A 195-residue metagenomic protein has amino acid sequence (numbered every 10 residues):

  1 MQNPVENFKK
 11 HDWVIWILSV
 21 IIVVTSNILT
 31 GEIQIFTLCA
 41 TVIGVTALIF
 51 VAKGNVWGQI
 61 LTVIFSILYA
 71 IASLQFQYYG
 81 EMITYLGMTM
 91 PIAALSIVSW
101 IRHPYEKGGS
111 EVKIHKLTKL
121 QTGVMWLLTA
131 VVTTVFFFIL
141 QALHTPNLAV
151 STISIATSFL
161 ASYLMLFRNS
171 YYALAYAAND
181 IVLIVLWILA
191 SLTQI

Functional and structural regions predicted by a protein language model:
M1-I17, L117-V124: N-terminal membrane topogenic signal
D12-V24, A40, L128-V131: Alpha-helical transmembrane segments
V24-I35, K53-G54, Q75: Short, hydrophobic transmembrane alpha-helix segments
I49-L61, Y163-A175: Membrane-helix interface "capping/anchor" motifs
A52-V98: Hydrophobic/aromatic-rich structural module bridging two neighboring secondary-structure elements via a short loop
Y78, T84, A130-I139, L183-I195: Hydrophobic alpha-helical transmembrane segments in multi-pass integral membrane proteins
T84-W100, I114-Q141, A161: Alpha-helical transmembrane segments of multi-pass integral membrane proteins
V132-T145, T152-Y171: Alpha-helical transmembrane segments in multipass membrane proteins, preferentially the mid-helix core
